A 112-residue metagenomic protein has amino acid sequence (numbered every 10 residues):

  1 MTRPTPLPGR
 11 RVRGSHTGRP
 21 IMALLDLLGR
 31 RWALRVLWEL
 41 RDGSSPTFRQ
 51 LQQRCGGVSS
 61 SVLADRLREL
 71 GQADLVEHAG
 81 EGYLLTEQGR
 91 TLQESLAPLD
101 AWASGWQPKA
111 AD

Functional and structural regions predicted by a protein language model:
M1-P8, R54-A64: Membrane-interacting alpha-helical segments
T2-R19, E39, L84-E87, Q93-D112: Amphipathic alpha-helical dimerization/coiled-coil segments that flank or bridge DNA-binding/regulatory modules
G14-S59, A73-D74, L84, R90: N-terminal helix-turn-helix DNA-binding core of bacterial DNA-binding proteins
G43, V58, L70, D100 (+1 more regions): The DNA-recognition helices of helix-turn-helix-type DNA-binding domains
G56, R68, E94-A97: Solvent-exposed alpha-helix faces
L63, L67-G71: Basic amphipathic alpha-helical segments that dock to polyanions
E77-H78: Short beta-strand "wing" residues that participate in macromolecule-binding interfaces
